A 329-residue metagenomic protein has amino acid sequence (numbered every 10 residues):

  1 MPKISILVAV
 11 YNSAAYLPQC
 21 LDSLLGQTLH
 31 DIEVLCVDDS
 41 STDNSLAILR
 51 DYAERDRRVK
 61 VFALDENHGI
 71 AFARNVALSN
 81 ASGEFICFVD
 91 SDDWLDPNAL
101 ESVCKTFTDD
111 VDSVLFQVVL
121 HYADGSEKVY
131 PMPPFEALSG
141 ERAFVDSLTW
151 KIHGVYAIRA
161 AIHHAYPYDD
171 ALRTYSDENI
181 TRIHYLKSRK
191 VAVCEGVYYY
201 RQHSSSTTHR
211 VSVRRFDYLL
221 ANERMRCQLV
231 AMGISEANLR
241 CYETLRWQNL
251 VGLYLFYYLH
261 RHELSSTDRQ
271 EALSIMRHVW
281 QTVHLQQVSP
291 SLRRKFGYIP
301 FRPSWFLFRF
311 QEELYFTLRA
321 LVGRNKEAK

Functional and structural regions predicted by a protein language model:
M1-C227, M232: Nucleotide-sugar donor-binding/catalytic module of glycosyltransferases that assemble extracellular/cell-envelope
A157-I158, I162, R246, L250-Y254: Solvent-exposed aromatic/hydrophobic patches embedded in short alpha-helical segments
E178, R240-Q248: Alpha-helical scaffolds flanking conserved acidic
G196-H203, R210-A237, Q248-H284: Catalytic core of nucleotide-sugar-dependent glycosyltransferases
S235-Y242, V288: Short, surface-exposed acidic
H262-K329: Membrane-interface aromatic/basic loop that binds lipid-linked glycans or pyrophosphate carriers, typified by
